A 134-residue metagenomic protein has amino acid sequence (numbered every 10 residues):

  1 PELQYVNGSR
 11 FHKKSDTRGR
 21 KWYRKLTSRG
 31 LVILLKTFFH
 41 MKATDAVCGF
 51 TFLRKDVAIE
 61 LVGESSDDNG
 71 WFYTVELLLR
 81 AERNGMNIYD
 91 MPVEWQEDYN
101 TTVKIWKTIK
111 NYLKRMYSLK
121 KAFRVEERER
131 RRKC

Functional and structural regions predicted by a protein language model:
P1-N69, D98-W106, L113-K114, R130: Acceptor/aglycone-binding surface of glycosyltransferases and processive sugar-polymer synthases
V32-K36, L79-A81, M116-K121: Short, surface-exposed, polar/charged, turn-prone segments marking secondary-structure boundaries
M41-K42, S65-N69, L78-Q96: Catalytic donor-sugar/metal-binding loop of nucleotide-sugar-dependent glycosyltransferases
G49, L77-L78: Short, hydrophobic alpha-helical packing/hinge segments within bilobed ligand-binding/sensory domains
N84-C134: C-terminal catalytic/acceptor-binding lobe
